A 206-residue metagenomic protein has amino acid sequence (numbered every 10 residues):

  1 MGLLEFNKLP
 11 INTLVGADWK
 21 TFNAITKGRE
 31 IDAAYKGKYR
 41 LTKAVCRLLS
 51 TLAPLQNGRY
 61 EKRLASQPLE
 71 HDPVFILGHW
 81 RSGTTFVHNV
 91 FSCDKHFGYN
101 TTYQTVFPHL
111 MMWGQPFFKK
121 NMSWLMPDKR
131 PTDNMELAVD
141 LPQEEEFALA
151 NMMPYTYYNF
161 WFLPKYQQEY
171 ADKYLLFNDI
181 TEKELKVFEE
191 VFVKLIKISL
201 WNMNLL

Functional and structural regions predicted by a protein language model:
G2-T51: Charged, amphipathic alpha-helical linker segments immediately N-terminal to NTP-binding catalytic cores
G37-S66, H96: Recognition helices and adjacent regulatory flanks at domain boundaries
L55-I76, T105-H109, G114-F117: N-terminal signal-anchor transmembrane helix
E70-H71, R81-S82, N202-L206: Short, well-ordered loop/turn elements at secondary-structure boundaries
P73-F75, H96, L206: Beta-sheet entry/capping signal
I76-K95: Glycine-rich phosphate-binding P-loop
C93-Y103: Post-Walker A helix-loop "phosphate-sensing" segment adjacent to the P-loop in P-loop NTPases
Q104-L206: PAPS-dependent sulfation machinery
